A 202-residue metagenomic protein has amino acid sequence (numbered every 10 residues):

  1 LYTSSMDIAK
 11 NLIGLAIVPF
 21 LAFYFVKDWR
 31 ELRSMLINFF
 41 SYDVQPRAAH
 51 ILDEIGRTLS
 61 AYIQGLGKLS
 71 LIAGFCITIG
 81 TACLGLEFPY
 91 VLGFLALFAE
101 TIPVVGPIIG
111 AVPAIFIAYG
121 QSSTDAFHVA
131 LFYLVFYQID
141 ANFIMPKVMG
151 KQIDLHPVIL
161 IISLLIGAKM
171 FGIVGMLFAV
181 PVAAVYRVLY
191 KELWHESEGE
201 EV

Functional and structural regions predicted by a protein language model:
S4-Y119, D125-V129: Alpha-helical transmembrane segments and their immediate interhelical loop/hinge regions in multi-pass membrane
A126-V202: Hydrophobic alpha-helical transmembrane segments of membrane transport and translocation systems, primarily multi-pass
